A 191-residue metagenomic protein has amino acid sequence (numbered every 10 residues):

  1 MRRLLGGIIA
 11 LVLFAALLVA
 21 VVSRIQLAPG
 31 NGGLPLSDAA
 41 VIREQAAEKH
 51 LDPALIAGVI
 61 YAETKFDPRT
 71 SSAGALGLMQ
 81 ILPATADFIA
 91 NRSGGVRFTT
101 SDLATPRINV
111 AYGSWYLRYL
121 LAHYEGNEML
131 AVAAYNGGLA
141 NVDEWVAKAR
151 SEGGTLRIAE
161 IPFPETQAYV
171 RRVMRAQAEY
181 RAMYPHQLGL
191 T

Functional and structural regions predicted by a protein language model:
M1-R3: Positively charged n-region of N-terminal signal peptides that target proteins for export
L5-S23: Hydrophobic membrane-insertion alpha-helices, especially the h-region of bacterial N-terminal signal peptides
A20-T191: Catalytic glycan-binding domains that act on GlcNAc-containing polysaccharides
